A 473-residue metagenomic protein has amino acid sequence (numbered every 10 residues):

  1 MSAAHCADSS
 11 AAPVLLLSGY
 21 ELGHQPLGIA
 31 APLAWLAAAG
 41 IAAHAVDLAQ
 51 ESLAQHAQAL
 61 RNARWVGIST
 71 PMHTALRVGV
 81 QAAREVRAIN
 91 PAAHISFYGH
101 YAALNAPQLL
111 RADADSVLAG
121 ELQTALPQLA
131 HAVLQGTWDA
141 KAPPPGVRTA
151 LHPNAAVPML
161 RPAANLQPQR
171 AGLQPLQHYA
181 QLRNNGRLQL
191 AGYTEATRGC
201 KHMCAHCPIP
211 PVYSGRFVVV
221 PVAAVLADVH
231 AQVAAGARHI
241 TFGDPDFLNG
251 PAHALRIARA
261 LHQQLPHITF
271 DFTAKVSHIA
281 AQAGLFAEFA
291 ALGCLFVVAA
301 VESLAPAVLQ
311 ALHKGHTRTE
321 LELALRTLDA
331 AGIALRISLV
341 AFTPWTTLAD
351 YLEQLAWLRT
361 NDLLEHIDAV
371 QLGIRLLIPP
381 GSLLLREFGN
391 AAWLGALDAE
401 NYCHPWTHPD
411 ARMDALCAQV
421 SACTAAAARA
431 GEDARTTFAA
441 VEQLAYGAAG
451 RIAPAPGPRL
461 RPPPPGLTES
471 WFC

Functional and structural regions predicted by a protein language model:
M1-L17, A37-A38, L53, Q58-I68 (+3 more regions): Radical SAM enzyme core and accessory elements
S2-H230: Acidic, low-complexity intrinsically disordered segments
L36, A82-V86, N90, I257 (+4 more regions): Hydrophobic positions in alpha-helices of CheY-like receiver
P71, H100, E195, P245-F247 (+4 more regions): Active-site beta-loop-alpha junctions enriched in small/polar residues
L104-L109, H202, P251-A252, A307-L312 (+3 more regions): Flexible glycine/acidic-rich beta-alpha junction loops that bind and position SAM and/or redox cofactors in anaerobic
Q108-Q128, E288-F296, L355-I374: Structural recognition of alpha->loop->beta junctions
G172-A334: Radical SAM [4Fe-4S] cluster-binding motif and immediate context
L255-H262, T347-L364: Short, electropositive alpha-helical surface patch
